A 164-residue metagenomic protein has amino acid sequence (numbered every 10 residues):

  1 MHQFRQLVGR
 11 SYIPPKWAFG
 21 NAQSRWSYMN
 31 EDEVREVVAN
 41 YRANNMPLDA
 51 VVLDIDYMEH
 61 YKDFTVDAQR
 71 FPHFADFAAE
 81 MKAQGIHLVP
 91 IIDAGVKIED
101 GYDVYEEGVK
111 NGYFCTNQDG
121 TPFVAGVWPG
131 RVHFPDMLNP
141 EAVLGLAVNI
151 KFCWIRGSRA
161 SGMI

Functional and structural regions predicted by a protein language model:
M1-I164: Catalytic-domain carbohydrate-binding cleft regions of carbohydrate-active enzymes
